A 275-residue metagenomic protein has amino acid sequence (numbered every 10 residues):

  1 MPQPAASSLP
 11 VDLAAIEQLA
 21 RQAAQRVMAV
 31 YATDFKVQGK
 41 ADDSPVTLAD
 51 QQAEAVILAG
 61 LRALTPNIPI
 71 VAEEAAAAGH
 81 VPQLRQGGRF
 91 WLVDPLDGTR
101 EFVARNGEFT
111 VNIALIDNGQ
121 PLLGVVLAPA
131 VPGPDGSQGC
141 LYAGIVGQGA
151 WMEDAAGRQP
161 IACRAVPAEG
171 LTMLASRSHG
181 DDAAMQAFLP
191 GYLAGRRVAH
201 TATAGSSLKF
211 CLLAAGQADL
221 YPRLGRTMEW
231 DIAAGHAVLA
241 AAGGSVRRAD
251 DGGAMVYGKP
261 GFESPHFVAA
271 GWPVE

Functional and structural regions predicted by a protein language model:
M1-L96, A187, D251-G253, P273: N-terminal subdomain of lithium-sensitive/metallo-dependent phosphomonoesterases centered on the IMPase/IPPase/PAP
M1-Q18, L189-G195, A199, L208-E275: Oxyanion/phosphate-interacting regions
A23, V27, D50, L61 (+6 more regions): Residue-level signal for inorganic ion chemistry
K40, E73, S176, T203-A204 (+2 more regions): Conserved beta-strand termini and adjacent loop/short-helix elements that scaffold enzyme active sites in alpha/beta
Q51, A55, E74, P95-G98 (+5 more regions): Generic detector of well-ordered alpha-helical packing
Q83-L84, V103-G107, D135-S137, P260: Short glycine/proline-enriched turns and hinge-like loops at secondary-structure junctions
G87-P129: Glycine-rich active-site/cofactor-binding loop and its immediate structural neighborhood
I113-F210, G258-E275: Acidic beta-strand-loop-alpha-helix segment within the catalytic core of divalent metal-dependent phosphate-processing
